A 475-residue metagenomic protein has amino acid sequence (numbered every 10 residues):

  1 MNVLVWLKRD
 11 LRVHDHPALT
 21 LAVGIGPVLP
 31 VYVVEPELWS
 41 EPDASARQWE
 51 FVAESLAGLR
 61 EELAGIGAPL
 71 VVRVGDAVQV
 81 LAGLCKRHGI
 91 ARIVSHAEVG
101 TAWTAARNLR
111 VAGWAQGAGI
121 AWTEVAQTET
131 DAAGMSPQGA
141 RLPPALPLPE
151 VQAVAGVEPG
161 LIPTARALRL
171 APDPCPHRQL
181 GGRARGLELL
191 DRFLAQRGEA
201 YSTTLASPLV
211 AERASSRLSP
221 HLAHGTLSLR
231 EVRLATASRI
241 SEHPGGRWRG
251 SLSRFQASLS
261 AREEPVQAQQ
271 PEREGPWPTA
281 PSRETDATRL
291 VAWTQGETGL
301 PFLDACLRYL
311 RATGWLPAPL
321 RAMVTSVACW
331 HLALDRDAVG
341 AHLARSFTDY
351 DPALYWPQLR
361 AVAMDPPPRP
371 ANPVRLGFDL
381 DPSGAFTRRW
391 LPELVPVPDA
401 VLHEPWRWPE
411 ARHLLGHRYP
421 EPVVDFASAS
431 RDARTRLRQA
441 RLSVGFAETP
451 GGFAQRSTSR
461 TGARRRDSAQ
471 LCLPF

Functional and structural regions predicted by a protein language model:
M1-S258, V266, P366-F475: Active-site "lid/cap" and pocket-lining segments within catalytic core domains
R217-D399: Active-site-proximal binding-pocket segments
